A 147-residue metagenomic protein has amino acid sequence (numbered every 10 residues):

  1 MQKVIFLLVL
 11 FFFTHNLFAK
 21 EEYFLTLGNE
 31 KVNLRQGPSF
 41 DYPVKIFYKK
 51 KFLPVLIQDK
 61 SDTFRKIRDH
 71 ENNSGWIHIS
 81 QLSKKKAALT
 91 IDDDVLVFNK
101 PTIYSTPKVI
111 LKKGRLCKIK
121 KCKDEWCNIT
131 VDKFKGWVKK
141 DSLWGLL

Functional and structural regions predicted by a protein language model:
V4-F13: Sec-dependent N-terminal signal peptides
F18-Q36, I46-K51, Q58-K100, Y104-K133 (+1 more regions): SH3-family beta-barrel domains
P38-Y42: Second-shell loop/turn segments in exported
